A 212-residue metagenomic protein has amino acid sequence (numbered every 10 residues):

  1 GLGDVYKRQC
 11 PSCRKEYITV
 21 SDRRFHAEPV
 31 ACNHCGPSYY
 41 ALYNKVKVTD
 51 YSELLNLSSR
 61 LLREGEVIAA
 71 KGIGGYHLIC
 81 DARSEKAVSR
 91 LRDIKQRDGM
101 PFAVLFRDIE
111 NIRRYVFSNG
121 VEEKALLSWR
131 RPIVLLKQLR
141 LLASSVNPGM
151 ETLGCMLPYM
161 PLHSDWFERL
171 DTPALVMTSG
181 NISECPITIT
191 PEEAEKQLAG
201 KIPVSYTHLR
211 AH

Functional and structural regions predicted by a protein language model:
L2-Y6, A211-H212: Short, small-residue-biased leader/transition segments that mark boundaries at the very start of proteins
R8, V30: Cys/His-enriched microdomains
S12, H34: Short, cysteine/histidine-rich loop/knuckle motifs that typically chelate Zn2+
Y17, Y39: Cys/His-rich microdomains that often coordinate metals
A27: Flanking scaffold residues of small Cys/His-coordinated metal-binding clusters
V67, G75-Q138: A phosphate-binding glycine/aspartate-rich beta-alpha loop in the early core of alpha/beta enzymes
K124-L126, R131-C185: Divalent-metal (Mg2+/Mn2+/Ca2+)-assisted nucleotide/phosphate chemistry catalytic cores
D171-R210: Internal gly/pro-rich beta-alpha loop/helix module that stabilizes soluble enzyme cofactors or their anionic handles
